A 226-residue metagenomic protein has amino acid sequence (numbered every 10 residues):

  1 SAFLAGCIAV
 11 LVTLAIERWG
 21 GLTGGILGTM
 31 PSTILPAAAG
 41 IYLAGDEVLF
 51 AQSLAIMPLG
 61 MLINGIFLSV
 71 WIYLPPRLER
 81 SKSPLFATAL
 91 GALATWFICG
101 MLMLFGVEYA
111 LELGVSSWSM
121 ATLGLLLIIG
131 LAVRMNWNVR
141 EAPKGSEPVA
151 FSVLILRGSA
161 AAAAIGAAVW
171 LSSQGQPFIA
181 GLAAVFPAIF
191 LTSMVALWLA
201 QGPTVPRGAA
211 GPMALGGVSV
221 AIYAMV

Functional and structural regions predicted by a protein language model:
S1-G6, L27-G28, L49-I66, S116-I128 (+1 more regions): Structural signature of hydrophobic alpha-helical transmembrane segments
I8-G21, F67-K82, V133-G145, M194-V205: C-terminal ends of transmembrane helices
L22-P31, E79-T95, S116-G124, G145-A160 (+1 more regions): Cytoplasmic-side transmembrane-helix entry/capping segments in multi-pass membrane proteins
G28-A44, I98-M101, V220-M225: A generic, lipid-embedded transmembrane alpha helix
L43-A51, L102-S116, E141-S146, L171-P177: Membrane-interface helix termini and inter-helical loops of multi-pass transporters
P58-G114, M120-R134, M213, G217-V226: Short helix-perturbing small/polar motifs within transmembrane alpha-helices
W137-F178: Selected transmembrane alpha-helices and immediately adjacent juxtamembrane segments of polytopic inner-membrane
A163-Q201, R207: Transmembrane helical segments that form the transport core of multi-pass membrane transport proteins
